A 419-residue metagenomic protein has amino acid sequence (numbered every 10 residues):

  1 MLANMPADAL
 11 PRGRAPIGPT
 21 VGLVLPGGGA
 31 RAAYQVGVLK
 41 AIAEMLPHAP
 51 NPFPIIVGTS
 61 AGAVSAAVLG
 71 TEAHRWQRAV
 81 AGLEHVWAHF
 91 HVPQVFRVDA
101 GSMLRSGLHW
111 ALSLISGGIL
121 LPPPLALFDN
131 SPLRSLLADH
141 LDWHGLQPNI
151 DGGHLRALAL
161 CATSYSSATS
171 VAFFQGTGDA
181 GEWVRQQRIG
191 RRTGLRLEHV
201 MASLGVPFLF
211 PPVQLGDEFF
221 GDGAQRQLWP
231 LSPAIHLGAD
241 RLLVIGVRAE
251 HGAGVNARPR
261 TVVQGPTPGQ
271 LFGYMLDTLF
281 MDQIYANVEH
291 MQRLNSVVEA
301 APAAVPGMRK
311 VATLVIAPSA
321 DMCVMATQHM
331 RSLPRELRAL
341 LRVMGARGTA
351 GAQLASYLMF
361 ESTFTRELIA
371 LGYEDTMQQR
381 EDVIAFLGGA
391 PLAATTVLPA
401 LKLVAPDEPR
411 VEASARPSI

Functional and structural regions predicted by a protein language model:
M1-G13: Non-catalytic, mobile gating and regulatory segments of ester bond hydrolases
P11, P16-V24, G29-L127, S131 (+9 more regions): Patatin-like phospholipase
P16-G18, H48-P52, N149-R156, V305-K310: Short helix-terminating capping/connector loops at secondary-structure junctions
P124, P132, L137, V297-I419: C-terminal helical/tail subdomains of lipid-metabolizing enzymes
P124-A162, V171: Active-site periphery "cap/insert" segments of enzyme catalytic domains
H144-G145, R226-L231, R293-A303: Glycine-rich, charged/polar anion/phosphate-binding loops that engage phosphate groups from diverse ligands
D151-I245, E250-M275, A350-M359: Active-site gating loop/helix substructures
N256-L294, E336-L337: Acidic, Ser/Thr-rich peripheral helices and adjacent loops at domain boundaries
